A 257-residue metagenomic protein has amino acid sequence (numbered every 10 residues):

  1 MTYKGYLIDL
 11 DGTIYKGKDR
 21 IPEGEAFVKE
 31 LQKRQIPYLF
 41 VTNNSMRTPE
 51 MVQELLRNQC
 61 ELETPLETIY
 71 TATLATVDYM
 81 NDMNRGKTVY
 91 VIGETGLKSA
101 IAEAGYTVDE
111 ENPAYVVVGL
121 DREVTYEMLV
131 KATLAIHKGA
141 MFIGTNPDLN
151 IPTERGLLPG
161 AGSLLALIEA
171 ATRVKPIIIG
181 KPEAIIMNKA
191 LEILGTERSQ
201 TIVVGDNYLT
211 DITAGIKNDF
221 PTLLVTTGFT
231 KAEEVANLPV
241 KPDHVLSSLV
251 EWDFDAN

Functional and structural regions predicted by a protein language model:
T2-I8, K16-K33, M46-E50, E54-Y70 (+2 more regions): Asp-based, Mg2+/Mn2+-dependent phosphohydrolase catalytic module
